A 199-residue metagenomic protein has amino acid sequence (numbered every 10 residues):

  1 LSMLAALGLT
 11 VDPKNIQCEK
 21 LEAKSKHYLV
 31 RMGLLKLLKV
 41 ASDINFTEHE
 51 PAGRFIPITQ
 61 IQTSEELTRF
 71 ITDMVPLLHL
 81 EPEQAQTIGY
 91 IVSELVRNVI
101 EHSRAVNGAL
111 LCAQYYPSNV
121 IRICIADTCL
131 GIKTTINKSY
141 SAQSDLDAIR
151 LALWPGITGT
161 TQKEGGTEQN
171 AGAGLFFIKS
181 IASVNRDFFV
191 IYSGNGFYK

Functional and structural regions predicted by a protein language model:
L1-K39: Amphipathic alpha-helical interaction surfaces in cytosolic regulatory modules
A5-L7, P82-Y116, L175-A182: Conserved ATP-binding N-box helix of the HATPase_c
K36, S42-L67: Internal, well-ordered alpha/beta segment that forms a basic, Gly-enriched binding/recognition surface
P57-A85: Intrinsically disordered, low-complexity linker/loop segments enriched in Gly/Pro and charged/polar residues
N119-I123: Short beta-strand element(s) in the Bergerat
D127: Acidic ATP/Mg2+-coordinating residue in the GHKL
L130: Glycine-rich G1-box
K138-F197: Flexible ATP-lid and adjacent glycine-rich G1/G2 motifs of the Bergerat
